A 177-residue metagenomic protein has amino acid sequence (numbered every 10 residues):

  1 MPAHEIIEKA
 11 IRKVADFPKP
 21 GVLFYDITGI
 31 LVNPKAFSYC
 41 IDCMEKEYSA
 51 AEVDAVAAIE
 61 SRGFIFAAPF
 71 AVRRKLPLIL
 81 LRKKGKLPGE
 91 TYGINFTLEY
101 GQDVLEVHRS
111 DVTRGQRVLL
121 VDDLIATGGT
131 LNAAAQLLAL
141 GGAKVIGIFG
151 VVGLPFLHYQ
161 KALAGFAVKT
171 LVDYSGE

Functional and structural regions predicted by a protein language model:
M1-V53: Active-site-facing substrate-recognition patch
A3, K9, A133-E177: PRPP-dependent phosphoribosyltransferase catalytic core
G21, V56, I148: Residue-level signature of catalytic and energy-coupling elements of molecular machines, predominantly ATP/GTP-dependent
V53, R114-G115, G165: Phosphate-coordination loops involved in phosphoryl transfer and adenosine-cofactor binding
V53-E60: Short glycine-rich phosphate-binding loop at a beta-alpha junction
I65-R74: Short Gly/Thr/Asp-enriched flexible loops that form oxyanion-binding sites at enzyme active sites
L76-V118: Short, glycine/charge-rich flexible loops or terminal/linker lids adjacent to PRPP-binding catalytic cores
D123, G128: Conserved G/P- and acidic residue-centered "switch" motifs that form tight phosphate/ATP-binding loops in soluble
